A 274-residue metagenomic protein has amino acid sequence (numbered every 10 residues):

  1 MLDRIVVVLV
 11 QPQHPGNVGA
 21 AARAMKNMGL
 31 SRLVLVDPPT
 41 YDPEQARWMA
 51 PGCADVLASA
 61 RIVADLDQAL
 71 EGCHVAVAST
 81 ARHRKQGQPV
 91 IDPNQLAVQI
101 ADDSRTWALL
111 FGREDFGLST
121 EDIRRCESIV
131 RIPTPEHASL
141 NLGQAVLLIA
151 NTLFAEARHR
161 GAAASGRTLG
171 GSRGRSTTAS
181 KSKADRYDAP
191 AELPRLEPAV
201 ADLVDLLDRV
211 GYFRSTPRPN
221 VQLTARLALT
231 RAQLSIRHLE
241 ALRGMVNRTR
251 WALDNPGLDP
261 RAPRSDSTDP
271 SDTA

Functional and structural regions predicted by a protein language model:
M1-A274: Post-transcriptional modification and biogenesis factors for structured RNAs of the translation apparatus
